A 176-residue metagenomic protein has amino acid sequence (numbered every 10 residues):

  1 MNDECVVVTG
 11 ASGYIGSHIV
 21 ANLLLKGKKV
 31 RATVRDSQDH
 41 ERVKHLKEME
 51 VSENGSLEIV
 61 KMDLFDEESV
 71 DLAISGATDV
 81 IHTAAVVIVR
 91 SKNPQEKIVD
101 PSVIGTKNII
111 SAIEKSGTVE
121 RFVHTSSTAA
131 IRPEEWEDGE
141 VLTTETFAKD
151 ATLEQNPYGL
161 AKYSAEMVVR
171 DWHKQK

Functional and structural regions predicted by a protein language model:
N2-V30: N-terminal Rossmann NAD(P)H-binding glycine-rich loop of SDR-like oxidoreductase domains
V8-T9, H82, V123-S126: Structural signature of the Rossmann-like NAD(P)-dependent dehydrogenase/reductase core
D36-I104: NAD(P)H-binding glycine-rich loop region in Rossmannoid oxidoreductase-like domains and their noncatalytic homologs
D66, G105-N108, S164-A165: Conserved cofactor-binding/catalytic machinery of classical short-chain dehydrogenase/reductase
V86, K92-Y158: Conserved Rossmann-fold NAD(P)-dependent oxidoreductase catalytic core, especially the SDR/UDP-sugar
T152-K176: Active-site Tyr-X1-5-Lys
